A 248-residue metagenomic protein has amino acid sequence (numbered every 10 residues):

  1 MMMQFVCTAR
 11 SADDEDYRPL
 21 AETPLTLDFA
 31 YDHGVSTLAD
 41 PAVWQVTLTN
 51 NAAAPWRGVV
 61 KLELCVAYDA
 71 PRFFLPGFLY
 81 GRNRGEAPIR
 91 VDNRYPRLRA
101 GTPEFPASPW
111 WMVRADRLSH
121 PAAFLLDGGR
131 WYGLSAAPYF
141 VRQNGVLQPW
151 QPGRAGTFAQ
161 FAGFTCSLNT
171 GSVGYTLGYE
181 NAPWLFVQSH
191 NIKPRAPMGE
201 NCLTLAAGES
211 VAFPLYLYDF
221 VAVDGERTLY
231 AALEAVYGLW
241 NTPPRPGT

Functional and structural regions predicted by a protein language model:
M2-A207: Beta-strand/loop-rich accessory regions of lumenal/periplasmic or secreted enzymes, predominantly carbohydrate-active
L62-Y68, V211, F220, A231-G238: Amphipathic alpha-helical scaffolding segments
C202-T228: Short Pro-Gly-centered flexible turn/kink motifs
A222-T248: An acidic-aromatic substrate-binding cleft motif
